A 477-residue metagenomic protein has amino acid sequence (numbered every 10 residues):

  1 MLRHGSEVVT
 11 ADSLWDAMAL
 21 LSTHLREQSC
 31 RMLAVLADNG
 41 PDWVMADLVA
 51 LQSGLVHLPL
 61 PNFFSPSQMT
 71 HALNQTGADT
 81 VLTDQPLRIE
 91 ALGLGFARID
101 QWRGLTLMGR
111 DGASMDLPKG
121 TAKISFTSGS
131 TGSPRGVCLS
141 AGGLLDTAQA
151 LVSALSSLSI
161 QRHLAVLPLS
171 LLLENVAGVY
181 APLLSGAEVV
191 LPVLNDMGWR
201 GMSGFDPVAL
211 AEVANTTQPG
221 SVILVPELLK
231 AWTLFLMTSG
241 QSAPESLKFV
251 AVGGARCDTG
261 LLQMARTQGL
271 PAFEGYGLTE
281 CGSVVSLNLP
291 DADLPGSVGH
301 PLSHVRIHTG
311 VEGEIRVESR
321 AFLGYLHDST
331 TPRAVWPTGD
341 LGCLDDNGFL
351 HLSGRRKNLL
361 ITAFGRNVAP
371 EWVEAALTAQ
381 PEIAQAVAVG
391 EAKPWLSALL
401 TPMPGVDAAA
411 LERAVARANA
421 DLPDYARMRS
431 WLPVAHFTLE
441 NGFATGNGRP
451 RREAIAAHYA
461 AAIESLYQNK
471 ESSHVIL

Functional and structural regions predicted by a protein language model:
M1-E27, A34-G40, L48, S65-T70 (+1 more regions): Conserved AMP-binding/adenylate-forming core of the ANL superfamily
T10-A11, A122-Q149: Conserved AMP-binding A3 loop
G109-F126, S133, S156-H163: Conserved pre-ATP/AMP-binding loop-to-beta segment of ANL
L145-R162, L169-S221, P226-K230, F235-S239: Conserved AMP-binding/adenylation subdomain of ANL enzymes
S185-A187, A211-A214, P219-I223, W232-D293 (+1 more regions): Gly/Ser/Thr-rich phosphate-binding loop
S297-P301, G310-P337, F349, R366-V368: Conserved ATP/PPi-binding loop(s) of AMP-dependent carboxylate-activating enzymes
G313, L341-A426, S430: AMP-binding/adenylate-forming catalytic core of the ANL superfamily
Q385-A388, N419-L477: Conserved C-terminal "lid"/linker of ANL adenylate-forming enzymes
